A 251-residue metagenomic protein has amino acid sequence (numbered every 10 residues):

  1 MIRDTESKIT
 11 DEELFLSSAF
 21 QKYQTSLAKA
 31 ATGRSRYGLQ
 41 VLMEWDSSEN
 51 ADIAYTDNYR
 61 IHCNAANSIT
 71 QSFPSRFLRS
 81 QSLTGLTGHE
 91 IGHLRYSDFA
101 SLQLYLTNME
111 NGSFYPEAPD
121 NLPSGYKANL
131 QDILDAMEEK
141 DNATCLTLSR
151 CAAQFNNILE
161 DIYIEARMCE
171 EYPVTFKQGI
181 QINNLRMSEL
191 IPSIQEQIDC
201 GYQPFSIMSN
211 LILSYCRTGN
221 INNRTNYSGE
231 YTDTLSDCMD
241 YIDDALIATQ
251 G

Functional and structural regions predicted by a protein language model:
M1-C200, L213: Basic/hydrophobic alpha-helical interface regions
P173-G251: Pan-zinc metallopeptidase signature
